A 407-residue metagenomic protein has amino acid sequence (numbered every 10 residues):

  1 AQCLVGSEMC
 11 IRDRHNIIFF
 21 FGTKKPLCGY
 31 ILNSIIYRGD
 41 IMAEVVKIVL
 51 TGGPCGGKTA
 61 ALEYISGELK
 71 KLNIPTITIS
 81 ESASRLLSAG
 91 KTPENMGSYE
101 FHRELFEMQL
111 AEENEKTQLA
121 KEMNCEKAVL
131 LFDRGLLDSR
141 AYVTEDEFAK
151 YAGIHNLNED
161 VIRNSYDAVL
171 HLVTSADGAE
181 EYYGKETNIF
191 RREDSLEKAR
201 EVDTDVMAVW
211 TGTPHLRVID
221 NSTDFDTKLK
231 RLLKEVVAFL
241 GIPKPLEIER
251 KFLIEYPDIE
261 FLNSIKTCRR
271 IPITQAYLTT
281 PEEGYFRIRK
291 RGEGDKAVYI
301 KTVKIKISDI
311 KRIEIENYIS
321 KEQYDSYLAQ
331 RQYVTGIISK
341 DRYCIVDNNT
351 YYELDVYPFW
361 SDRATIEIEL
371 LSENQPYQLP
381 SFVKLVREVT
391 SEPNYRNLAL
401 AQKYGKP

Functional and structural regions predicted by a protein language model:
A1-D13: Single conserved hydrophobic/aromatic residue that forms the stacking wall/gate of nucleotide- or nucleobase-binding
A43, K198, T204-L253: NTP-dependent small-molecule kinase module
K58: Conserved lysine of the Walker
A61: Hydrophobic positions on the alpha1 helix immediately C-terminal to the Walker A/P-loop
G67-M108: Conserved substrate/cofactor phosphate-moiety recognition/catalytic segment in nucleotide-dependent phosphotransferases
K91-L136, A141-D146: Conserved nucleotide-sensing/catalytic segment adjacent to the nucleotide-binding pocket in NTP-handling enzymes
F132-L196: ATP-dependent NMP and nucleoside kinases share a basic, alpha-helical "lid"
D226-T227, L233-P407: Phosphate-end processing signature that detects enzymes handling 5′-triphosphorylated RNA and polyphosphate
